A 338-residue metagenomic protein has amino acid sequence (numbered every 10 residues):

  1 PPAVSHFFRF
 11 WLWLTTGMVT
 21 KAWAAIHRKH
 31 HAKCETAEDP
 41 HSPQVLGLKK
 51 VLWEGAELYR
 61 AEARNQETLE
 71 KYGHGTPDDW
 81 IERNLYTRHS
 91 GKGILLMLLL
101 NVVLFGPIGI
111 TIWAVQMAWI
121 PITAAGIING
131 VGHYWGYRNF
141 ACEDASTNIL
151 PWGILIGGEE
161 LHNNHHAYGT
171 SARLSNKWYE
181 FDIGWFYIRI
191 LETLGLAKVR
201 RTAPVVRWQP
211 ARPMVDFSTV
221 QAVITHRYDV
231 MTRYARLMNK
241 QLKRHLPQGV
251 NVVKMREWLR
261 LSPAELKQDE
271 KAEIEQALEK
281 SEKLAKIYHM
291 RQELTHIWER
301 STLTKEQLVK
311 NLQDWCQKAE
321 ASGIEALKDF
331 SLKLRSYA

Functional and structural regions predicted by a protein language model:
P1-I127, S171-D314: Non-catalytic, topology-defining segments of multipass membrane proteins
H30, I154-L155, L191, L334: A generic structural signal for nonpolar/aromatic side chains embedded in well-ordered alpha-helices
V45-G47, A145, F181, L332-R335: An alpha-helix initiation/capping motif
G73-W80, N139-L161, H165-Y168: Active-site-proximal inter-transmembrane loops
H133: Metallocofactor- and cofactor-centric catalytic cores in central/energy metabolism, strongly enriched
G158-L161, H165, I190-A197, K318 (+1 more regions): Hydrophobic alpha-helical segments
K310-A338: Amphipathic alpha-helical
